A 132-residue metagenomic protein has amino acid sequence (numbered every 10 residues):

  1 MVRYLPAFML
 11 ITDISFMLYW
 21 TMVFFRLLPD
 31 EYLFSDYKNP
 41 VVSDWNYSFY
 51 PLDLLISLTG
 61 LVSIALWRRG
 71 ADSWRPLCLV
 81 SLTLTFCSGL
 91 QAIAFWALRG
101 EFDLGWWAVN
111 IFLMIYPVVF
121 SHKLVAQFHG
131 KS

Functional and structural regions predicted by a protein language model:
M1-M9, H129: N-terminal membrane topogenic signal
T12-L55: Hydrophobic transmembrane helix segments
S35-N39, R99-F112: Non-cytosolic membrane-interface motifs at loop->transmembrane helix junctions
D53, P76-A94, N110-V118: Hydrophobic alpha-helical membrane segments
L58-L79: Juxtamembrane helix-break-helix junctions at the cytosolic face of small multi-pass alpha-helical membrane proteins
L90-W107, H129: Membrane-helix boundary connector in multi-pass membrane proteins
M114-S132: Membrane-water interface at the C-terminal end of transmembrane alpha helices
